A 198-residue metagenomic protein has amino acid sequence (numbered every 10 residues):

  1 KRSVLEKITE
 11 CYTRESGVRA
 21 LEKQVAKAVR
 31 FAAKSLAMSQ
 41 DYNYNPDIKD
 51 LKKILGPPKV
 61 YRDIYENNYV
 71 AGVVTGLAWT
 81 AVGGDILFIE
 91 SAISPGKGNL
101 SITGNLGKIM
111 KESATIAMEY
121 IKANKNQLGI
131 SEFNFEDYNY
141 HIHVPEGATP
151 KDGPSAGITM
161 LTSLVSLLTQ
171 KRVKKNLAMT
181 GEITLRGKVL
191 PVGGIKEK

Functional and structural regions predicted by a protein language model:
K1-T13: Short conserved motifs of the RecA-like P-loop NTPase core
K1-V4, K27-A28, N43-L51, E136-P145: A glycine-rich phosphate-binding loop feature that marks nucleotide/adenosyl-phosphate handling sites
T9-E10, R19-M38: C-terminal helical "lid" of AAA+/P-loop NTPase domains
C11-R14, N105-G107: A structural micro-motif recognizing beta-strand termini and the immediately following turn/loop segments
L36, Q40-D63: Amphipathic alpha-helical
N43, V60-T75, V82-K198: Peripheral, non-AAA+ core regions of ATP-driven protein-machinery
